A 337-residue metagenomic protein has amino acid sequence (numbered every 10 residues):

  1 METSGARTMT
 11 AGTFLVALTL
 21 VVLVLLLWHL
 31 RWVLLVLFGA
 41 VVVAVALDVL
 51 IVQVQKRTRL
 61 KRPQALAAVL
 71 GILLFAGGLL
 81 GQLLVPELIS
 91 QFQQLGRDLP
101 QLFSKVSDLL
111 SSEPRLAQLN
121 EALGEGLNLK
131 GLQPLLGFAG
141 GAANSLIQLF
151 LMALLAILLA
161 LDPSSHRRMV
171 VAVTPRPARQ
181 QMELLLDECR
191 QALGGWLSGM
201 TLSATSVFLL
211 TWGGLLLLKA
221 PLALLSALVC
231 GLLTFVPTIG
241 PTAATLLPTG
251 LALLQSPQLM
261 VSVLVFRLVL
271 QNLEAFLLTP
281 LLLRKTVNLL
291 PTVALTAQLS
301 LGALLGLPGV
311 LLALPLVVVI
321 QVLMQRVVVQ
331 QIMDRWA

Functional and structural regions predicted by a protein language model:
M1-L83, V318, V322-Q325, V329-A337: Anchoring transmembrane alpha helix of integral membrane proteins
A6, L50-T58, Q64-G71, L79-L151 (+2 more regions): Juxtamembrane membrane-interface segments in integral membrane proteins
G12, A142-L253, P257-V265: Alpha-helical transmembrane segments and their immediate interhelical loop/hinge regions in multi-pass membrane
H29, V33-L37, A46-Q53, R57 (+7 more regions): Membrane-spanning helices that line or support transport/gating and their immediate boundary helices in channels
R31-G39, L217-L228, S256-S262, L289-A294 (+2 more regions): Membrane-water interface of transmembrane alpha-helices in multipass transporters/channels
A40-A44, F75-A76, A156, L228-T242 (+4 more regions): Hydrophobic transmembrane alpha-helices
L60-V69, L116, N120, R179-M182 (+5 more regions): Membrane-interface starts of transmembrane alpha-helices
M260-A337: Hydrophobic alpha-helical transmembrane segments of membrane transport and translocation systems, primarily multi-pass
